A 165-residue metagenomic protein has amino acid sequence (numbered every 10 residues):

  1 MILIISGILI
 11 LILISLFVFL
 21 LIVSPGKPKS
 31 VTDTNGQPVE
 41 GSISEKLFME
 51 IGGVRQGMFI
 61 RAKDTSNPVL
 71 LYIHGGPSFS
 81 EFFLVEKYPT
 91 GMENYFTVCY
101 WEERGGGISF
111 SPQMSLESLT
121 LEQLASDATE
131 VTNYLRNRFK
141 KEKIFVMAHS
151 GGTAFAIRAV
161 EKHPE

Functional and structural regions predicted by a protein language model:
M1-I14: N-terminal Sec-pathway targeting helices
I12-L47: An N-terminal hydrophobic leader/cap segment in hydrolases
I51-A62: A short loop-to-beta-strand scaffold at the N-terminal edge of the catalytic core in hydrolase folds
N67-G76: Short beta-strand element of the alpha/beta-hydrolase
P77-P89: The serine-hydrolase catalytic nucleophile loop
E93-S111: Conserved alpha/beta-hydrolase
Q123-K143: Conserved acidic catalytic loop of the alpha/beta-hydrolase fold
K141-E165: Conserved hydrolase catalytic core segment
